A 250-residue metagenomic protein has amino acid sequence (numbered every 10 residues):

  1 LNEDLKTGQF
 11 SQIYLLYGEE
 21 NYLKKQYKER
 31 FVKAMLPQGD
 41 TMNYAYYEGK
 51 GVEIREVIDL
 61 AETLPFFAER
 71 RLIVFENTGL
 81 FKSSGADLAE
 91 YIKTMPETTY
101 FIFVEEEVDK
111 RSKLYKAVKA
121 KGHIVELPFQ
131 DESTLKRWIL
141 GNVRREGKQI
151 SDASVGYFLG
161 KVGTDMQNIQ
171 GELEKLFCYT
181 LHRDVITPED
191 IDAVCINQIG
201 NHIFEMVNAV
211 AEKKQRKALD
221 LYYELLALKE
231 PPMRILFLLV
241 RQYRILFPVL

Functional and structural regions predicted by a protein language model:
L1-L250: Conserved beta/loop motifs at nucleotide-recognition and modification sites
